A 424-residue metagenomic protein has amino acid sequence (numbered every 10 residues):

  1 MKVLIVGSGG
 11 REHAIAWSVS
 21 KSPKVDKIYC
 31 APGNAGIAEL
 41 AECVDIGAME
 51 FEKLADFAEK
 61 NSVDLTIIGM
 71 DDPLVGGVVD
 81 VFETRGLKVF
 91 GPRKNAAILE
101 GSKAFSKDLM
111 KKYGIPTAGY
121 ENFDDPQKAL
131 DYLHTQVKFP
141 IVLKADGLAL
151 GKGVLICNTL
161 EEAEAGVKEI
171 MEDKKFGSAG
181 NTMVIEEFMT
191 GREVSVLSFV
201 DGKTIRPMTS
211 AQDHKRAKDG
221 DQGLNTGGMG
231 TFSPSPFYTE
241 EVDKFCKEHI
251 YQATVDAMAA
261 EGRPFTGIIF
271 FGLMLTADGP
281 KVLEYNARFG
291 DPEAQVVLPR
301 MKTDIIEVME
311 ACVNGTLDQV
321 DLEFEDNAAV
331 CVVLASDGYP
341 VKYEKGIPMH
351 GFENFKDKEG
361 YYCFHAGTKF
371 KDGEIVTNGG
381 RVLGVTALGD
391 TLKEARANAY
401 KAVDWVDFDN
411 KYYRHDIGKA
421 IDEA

Functional and structural regions predicted by a protein language model:
M1-K94: ATP-binding N-terminal substructure of ATP-dependent carboxylate-amine bond-forming enzymes
L4-I5, E100-T182, Q212, P236 (+1 more regions): Active-site nucleotide/adenylate-binding loops and adjacent lid/helix of ATP-dependent enzymes
S20-K21, G36-A38, K60, F90 (+13 more regions): Solvent-exposed alpha-helices and their adjacent loops that cap or buttress functional pockets in soluble metabolic
A38-L40, K53-A55, I98-A104, K218-D219: Short, charged, surface-exposed secondary-structure boundary motifs
V154-A294: Internal nucleotide-binding/catalytic subdomain
K247-I269, N286-K358, K371: Active-site "cap" helix and flanking loop/linker of ATP-utilizing ligase/carboxylase catalytic domains
T368-D372, V376-A424: Generic C-terminus detector
